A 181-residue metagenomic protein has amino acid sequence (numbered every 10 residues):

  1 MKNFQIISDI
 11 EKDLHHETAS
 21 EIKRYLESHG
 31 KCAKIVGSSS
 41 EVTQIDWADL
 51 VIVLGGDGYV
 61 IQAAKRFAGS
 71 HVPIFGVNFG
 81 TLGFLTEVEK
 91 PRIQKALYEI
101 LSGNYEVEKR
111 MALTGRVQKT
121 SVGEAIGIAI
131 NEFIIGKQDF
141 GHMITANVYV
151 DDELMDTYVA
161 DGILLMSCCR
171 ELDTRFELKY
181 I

Functional and structural regions predicted by a protein language model:
M1-L50, P91-E106, R116-G127: ATP/NTP phosphate-donor binding region
I6, V53, L165: Redox-cofactor binding/interface segments in oxidoreductases and associated redox assembly factors
V51, I74, I163-L164: Short, well-ordered beta-strand core segments
V53-D57, K65-R66: N-terminal glycine-rich "phosphate-gripper" loop used for MgATP/nucleotide binding and carboxylate activation
D57-Y59, L82, C169-L172: Short glycine-rich anion-binding loops that position phosphate/pyrophosphate groups of nucleotides and phosphorylated
Q62-F84: Gly/Ser-rich helix-loop-strand patches that form or flank binding pockets for ribonucleotide-derived cofactors
F84-G162: Catalytic core of DAGKc-family lipid kinases
Y158-I181: Gly/Ser/Thr-rich active-site loops/lids in small-molecule metabolic enzymes that frequently grip phosphoryl groups
